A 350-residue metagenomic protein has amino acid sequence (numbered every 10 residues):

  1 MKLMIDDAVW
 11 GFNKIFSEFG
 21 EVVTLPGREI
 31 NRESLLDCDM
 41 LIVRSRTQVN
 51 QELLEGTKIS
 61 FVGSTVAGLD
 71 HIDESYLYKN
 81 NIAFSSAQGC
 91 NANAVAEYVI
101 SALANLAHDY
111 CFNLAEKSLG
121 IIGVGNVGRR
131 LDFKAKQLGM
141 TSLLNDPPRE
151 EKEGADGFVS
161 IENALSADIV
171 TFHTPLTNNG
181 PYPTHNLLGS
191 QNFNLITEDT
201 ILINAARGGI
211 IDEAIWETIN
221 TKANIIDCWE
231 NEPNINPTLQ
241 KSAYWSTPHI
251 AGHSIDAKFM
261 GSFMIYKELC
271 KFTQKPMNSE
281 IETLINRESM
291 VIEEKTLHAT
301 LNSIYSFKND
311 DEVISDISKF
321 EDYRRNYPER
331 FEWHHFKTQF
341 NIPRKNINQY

Functional and structural regions predicted by a protein language model:
M1-C38: N-terminal glycine-/charge-rich "phosphate-binding" loop or analogous flexible N-terminal tail
D7, Q88, A96, A115-K136: Glycine-rich adenosine-cofactor-binding loop
W10, Q137-G154: NAD(P)-binding Rossmann-fold cofactor-contacting core
D39-C111: Phosphate/diphosphate ligand-binding glycine-rich loop within oxidoreductases
V49, E150-P237: Rossmann-like adenosine-cofactor binding region
G56-S60, N80-A83, M140, T197-T200 (+1 more regions): A short helix->loop->beta-strand "cap" motif at the edges of active sites that frequently abuts
A96-F112, Q137-L138, S262-K271: Oxidoreductase and adenylate-handling cofactor-binding alpha/beta cores
D199-I201, A205-Y350: Rossmann-like dinucleotide-binding domain for NAD(H)/NADP(H)
